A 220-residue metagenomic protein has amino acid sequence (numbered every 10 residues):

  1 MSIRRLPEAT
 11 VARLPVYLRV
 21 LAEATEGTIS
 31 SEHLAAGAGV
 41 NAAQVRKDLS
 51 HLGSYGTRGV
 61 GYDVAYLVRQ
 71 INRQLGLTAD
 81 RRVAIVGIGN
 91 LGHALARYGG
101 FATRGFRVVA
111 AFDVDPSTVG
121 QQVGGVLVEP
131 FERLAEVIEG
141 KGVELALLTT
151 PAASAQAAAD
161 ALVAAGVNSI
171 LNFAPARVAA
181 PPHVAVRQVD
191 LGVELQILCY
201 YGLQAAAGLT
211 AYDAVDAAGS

Functional and structural regions predicted by a protein language model:
M1-G27: Extreme N-terminal segment that seeds HTH/winged-HTH DNA-binding domains in transcriptional regulators
Y17-E26, V126-S220: Phosphate-bearing ligand-interacting subdomains that bind or position ATP/ADP/UDP/GDP/NAD(P) or nucleotide-linked
T28, E32-V83: HTH-adjacent hinge/linker in prokaryotic transcriptional regulators
I88: Glycine-rich Rossmann-fold phosphate-binding loop(s) that bind the pyrophosphate of adenine dinucleotide cofactors
L91: Hydrophobic/small residue at the entry helix of a nucleotide-binding pocket
G99-T103, L162-A165: Short, solvent-exposed amphipathic alpha-helical segments in soluble enzyme and RNA/protein-processing domains
A102-V126: NAD(P)-binding Rossmann-fold cofactor-contacting core
